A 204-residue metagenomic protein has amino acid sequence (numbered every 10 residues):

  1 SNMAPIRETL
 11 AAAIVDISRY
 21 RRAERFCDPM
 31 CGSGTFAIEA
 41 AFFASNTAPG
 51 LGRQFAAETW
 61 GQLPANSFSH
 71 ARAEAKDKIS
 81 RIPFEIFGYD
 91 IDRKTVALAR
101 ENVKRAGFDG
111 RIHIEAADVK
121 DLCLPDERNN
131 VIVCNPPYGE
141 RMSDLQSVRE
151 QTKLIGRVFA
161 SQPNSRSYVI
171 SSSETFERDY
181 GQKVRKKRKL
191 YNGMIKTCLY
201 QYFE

Functional and structural regions predicted by a protein language model:
N2, I6-C123, E140-R141, S147: Conserved S-adenosyl-L-methionine
D118-E204: C-terminal catalytic and target-recognition region of SAM-dependent MTase-like enzymes, primarily methyltransferases
